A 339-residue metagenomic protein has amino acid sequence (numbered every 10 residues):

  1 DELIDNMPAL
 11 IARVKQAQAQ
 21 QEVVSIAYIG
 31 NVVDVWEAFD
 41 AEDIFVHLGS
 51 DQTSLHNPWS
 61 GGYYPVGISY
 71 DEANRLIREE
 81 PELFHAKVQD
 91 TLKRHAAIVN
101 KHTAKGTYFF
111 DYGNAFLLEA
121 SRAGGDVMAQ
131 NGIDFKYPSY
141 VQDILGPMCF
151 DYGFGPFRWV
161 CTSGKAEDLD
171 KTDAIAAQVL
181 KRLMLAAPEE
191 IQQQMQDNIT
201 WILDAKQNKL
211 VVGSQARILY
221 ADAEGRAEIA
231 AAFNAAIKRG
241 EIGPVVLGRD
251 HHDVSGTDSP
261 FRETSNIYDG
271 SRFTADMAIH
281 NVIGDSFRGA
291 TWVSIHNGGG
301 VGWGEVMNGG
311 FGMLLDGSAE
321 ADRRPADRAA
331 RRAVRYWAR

Functional and structural regions predicted by a protein language model:
D1-F45, S54, P58: Hydrophobic, small-residue-rich alpha-helical packing segments that form membrane-like cores
V14-K15, Y28-V32, L48-N297, V301-G309 (+1 more regions): Ligand/cofactor-recognition surfaces for anionic moieties
